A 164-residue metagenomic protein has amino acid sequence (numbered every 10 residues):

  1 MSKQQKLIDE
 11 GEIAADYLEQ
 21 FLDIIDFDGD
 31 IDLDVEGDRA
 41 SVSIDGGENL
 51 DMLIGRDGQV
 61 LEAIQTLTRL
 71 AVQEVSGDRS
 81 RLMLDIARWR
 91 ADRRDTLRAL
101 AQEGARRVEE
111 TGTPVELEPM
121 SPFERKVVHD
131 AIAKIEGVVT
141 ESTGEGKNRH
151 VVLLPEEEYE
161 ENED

Functional and structural regions predicted by a protein language model:
M1-D164: RNA-contacting regions in translation and RNA-metabolism proteins, encompassing KH/S1 modules where present
